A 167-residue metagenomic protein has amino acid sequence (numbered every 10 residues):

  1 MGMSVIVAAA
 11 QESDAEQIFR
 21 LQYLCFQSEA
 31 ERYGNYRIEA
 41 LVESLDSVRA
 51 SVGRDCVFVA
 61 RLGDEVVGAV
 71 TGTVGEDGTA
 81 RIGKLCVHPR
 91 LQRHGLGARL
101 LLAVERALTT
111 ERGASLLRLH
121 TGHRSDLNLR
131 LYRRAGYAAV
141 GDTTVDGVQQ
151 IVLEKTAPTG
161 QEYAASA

Functional and structural regions predicted by a protein language model:
V5-R20: A short beta-loop-alpha structural element at the N-terminal edge of CoA-dependent acyl/N-acetyltransferase catalytic
R20-V48: Conserved GNAT-fold acetyl-CoA-binding loop/helix
S47-V59: A short helix-loop-beta-strand connector motif used in the catalytic cores of GNAT acetyltransferases and, in some
V59, E65-V74, R81-C86: Conserved beta-strand in the GNAT
T73, L85-R93, T121-G122: A short, internal acetyl-CoA/4′-phosphopantetheine-binding micro-motif in the GNAT/acyltransferase core
A98, H123-G141: Conserved active-site alpha-helix within GNAT-family acetyltransferase domains
R99-L116: Conserved acyl-CoA
R118-L129, V145-Q149: Conserved beta-strand-loop-alpha-helix junction that forms the acyl-donor binding cleft
